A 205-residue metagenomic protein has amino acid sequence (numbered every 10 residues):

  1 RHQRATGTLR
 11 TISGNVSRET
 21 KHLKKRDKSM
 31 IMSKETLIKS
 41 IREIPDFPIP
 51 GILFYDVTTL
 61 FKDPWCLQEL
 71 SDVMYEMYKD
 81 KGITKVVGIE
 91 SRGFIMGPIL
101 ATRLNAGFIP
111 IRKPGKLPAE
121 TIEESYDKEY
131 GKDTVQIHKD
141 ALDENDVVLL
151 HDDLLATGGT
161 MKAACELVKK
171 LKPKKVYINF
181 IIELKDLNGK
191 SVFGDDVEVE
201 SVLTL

Functional and structural regions predicted by a protein language model:
T20: Short polybasic linear motifs
M30-I83: Active-site-facing substrate-recognition patch
S33, K39, A163-L205: PRPP-dependent phosphoribosyltransferase catalytic core
D72-S125: Conserved PRPP/pyrophosphate-binding segment of the phosphoribosyltransferase/PRPP-pathway fold
L104-N105, S125-E129, G194-V197: Short, hinge-like loop/turn segments at secondary-structure boundaries
I109-V148: Short, glycine/charge-rich flexible loops or terminal/linker lids adjacent to PRPP-binding catalytic cores
D153, G158: Conserved G/P- and acidic residue-centered "switch" motifs that form tight phosphate/ATP-binding loops in soluble
